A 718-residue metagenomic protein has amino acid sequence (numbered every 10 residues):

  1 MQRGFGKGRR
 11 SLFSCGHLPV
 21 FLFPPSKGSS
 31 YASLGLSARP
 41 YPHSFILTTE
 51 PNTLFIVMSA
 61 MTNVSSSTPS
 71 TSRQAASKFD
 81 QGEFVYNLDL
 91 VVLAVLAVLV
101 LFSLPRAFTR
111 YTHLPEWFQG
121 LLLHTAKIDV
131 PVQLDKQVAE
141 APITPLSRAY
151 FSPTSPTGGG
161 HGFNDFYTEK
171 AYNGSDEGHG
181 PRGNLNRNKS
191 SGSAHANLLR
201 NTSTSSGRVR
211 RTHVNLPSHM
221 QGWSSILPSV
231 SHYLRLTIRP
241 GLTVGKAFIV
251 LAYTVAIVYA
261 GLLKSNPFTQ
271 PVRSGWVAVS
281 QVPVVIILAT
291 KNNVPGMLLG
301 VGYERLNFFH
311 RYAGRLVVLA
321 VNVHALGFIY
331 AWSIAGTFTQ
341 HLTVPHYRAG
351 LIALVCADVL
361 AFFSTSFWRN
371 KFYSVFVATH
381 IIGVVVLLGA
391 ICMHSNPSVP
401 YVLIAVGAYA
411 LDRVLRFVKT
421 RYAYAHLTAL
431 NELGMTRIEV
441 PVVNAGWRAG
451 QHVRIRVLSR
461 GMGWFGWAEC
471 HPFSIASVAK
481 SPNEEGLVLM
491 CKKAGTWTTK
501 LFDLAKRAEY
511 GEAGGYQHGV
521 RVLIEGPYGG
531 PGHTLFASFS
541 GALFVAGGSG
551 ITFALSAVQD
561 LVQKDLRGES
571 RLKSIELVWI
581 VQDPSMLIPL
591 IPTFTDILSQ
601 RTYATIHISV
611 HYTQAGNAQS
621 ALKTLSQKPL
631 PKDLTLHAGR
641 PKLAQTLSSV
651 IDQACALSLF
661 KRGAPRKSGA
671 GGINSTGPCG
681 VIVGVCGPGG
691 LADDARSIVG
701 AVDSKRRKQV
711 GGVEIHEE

Functional and structural regions predicted by a protein language model:
L47-K78, V321: Extracellular/lumenal N-termini and interhelical loops of multi-pass eukaryotic membrane proteins
T68-K78, A97-P105, G120, I128-P142 (+10 more regions): Reductase modules of NAD(P)H-dependent flavoproteins
A97-L121, I287-P295, R369, L403 (+2 more regions): Transmembrane-helix exit/juxtamembrane "anchor" motif
G120-G222, K623-L630, S668, T676: Intrinsically disordered, low-complexity terminal tails of fungal membrane proteins
Q221-V418: Membrane-embedded alpha-helical bundles of multi-pass integral membrane proteins
R369, S374, A378, I382-C392 (+2 more regions): Membrane-proximal cytosolic interface modules of multi-pass membrane proteins
V440-L543, Q559, D565, H637 (+1 more regions): FAD-binding FR-type
